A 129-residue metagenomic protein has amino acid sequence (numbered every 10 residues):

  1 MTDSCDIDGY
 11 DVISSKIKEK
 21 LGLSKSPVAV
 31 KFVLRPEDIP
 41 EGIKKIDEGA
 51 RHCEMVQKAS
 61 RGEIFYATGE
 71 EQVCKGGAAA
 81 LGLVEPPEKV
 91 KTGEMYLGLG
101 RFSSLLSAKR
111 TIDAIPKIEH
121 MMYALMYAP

Functional and structural regions predicted by a protein language model:
C5-P129: Acidic, serine/proline-rich low-complexity intrinsically disordered regions
